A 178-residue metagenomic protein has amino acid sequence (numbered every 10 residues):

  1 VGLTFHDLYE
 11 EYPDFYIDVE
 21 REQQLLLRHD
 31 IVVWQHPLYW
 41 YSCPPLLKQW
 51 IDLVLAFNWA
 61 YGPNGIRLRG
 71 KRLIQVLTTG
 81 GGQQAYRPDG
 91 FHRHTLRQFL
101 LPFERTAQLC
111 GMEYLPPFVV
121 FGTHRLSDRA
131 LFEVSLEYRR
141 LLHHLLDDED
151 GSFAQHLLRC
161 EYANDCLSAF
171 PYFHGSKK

Functional and structural regions predicted by a protein language model:
V1-Y61, R140, L146-K178: N-terminal beta1-alpha1-beta2 submodule of the flavodoxin-like/Rossmannoid cofactor-binding fold
T4-H6, V33, I74-V76, E113-F118: Hydrophobic/aromatic beta-strand patches that form the interior of the parallel beta-sheet core in alpha/beta enzyme
Y12-D14, G82, L126: Flexible, glycine-rich phosphate/dinucleotide-binding loops and adjacent beta-alpha linkers at cofactor/substrate
P45, Q49, L68, Q98-P102 (+1 more regions): Generic recognition of short, well-ordered alpha-helical interface segments
F57-L68, L109, P117: Short, acidic/small-residue loops that bind anionic groups at enzyme active sites
R69-L115: Short, glycine-/small-residue-rich phosphate/pyrophosphate-handling segment
R87-R97, D128-H143: Short, electropositive alpha-helical surface patch
F118-R125: Active-site rim beta-loop-alpha module in soluble metabolic enzymes
